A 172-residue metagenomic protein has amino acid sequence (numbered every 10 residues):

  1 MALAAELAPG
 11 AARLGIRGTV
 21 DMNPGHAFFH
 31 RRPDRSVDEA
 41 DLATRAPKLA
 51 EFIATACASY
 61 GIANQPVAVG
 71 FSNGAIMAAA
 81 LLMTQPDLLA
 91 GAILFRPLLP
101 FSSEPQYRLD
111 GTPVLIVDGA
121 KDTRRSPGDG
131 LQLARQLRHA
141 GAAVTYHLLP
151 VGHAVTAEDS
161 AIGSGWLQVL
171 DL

Functional and structural regions predicted by a protein language model:
M1-N64: Serine-hydrolase catalytic machinery in alpha/beta-hydrolase-like enzymes
R17, V69, F95-R96, V117 (+1 more regions): Alpha/beta-hydrolase-fold catalytic nucleophile elbow
N64, L109-V114, A140-A142: Short, proline-enriched alpha-helix->beta-strand connector loops that line the catalytic pocket of alpha/beta-hydrolase
Q65-D110: Primarily recognizes the serine-hydrolase "nucleophile elbow" in alpha/beta-hydrolase and SGNH/GDSL folds
L115-D118, D122: Short beta-strand/loop motif that positions the catalytic acidic residue of the alpha/beta-hydrolase fold
L131-L172: C-terminal catalytic histidine-bearing segment of alpha/beta-hydrolase fold enzymes
